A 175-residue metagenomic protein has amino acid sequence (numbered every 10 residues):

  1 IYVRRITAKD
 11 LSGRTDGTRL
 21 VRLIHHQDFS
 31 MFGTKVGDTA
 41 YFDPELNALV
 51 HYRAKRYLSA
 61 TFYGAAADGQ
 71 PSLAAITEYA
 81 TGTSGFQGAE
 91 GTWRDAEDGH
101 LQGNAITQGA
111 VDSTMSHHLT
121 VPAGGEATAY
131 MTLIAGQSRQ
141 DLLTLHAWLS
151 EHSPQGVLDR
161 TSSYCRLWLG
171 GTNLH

Functional and structural regions predicted by a protein language model:
I1-D98, S113-M115, H146-W168: Polysaccharide-binding surfaces and accessory modules of carbohydrate-active proteins
D16-R19, S59, L119-S138: Short Pro-Gly-centered flexible turn/kink motifs
Q102-I106, M115-V121: Beta-strand-rich interaction surfaces with strong enrichment in secreted/lumenal proteins
G109, I134-Q137, L174: Catalytic cores of large soluble enzymes that bind and process phosphate-bearing ligands
A110-D112, S116, E126: Generic recognition of stable, solvent-exposed alpha-helical segments in well-folded globular domains
R139-L145: Short glycine/proline/serine/threonine-rich loop/turn segments at secondary-structure transition edges
L169-H175: Conserved oxyanion/phosphate-binding beta-strand-loop segments in alpha/beta enzyme cores
